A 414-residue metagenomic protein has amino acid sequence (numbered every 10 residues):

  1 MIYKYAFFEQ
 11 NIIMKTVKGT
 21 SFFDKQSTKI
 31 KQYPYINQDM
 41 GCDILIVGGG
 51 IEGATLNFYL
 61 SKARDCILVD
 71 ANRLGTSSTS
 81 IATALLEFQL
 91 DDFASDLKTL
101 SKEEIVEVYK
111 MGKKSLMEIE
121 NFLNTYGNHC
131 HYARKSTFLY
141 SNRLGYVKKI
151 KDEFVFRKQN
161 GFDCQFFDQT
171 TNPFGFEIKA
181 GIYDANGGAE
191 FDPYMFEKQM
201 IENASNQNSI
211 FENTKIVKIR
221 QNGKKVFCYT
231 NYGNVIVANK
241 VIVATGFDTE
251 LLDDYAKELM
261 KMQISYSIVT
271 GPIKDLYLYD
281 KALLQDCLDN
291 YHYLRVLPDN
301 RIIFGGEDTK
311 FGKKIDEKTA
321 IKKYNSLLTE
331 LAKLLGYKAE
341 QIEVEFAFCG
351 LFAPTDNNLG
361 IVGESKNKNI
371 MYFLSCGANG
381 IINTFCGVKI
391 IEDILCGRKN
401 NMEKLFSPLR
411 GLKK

Functional and structural regions predicted by a protein language model:
M1-I44: Extreme N-terminal leader/targeting segments of oxidoreductases
F7, I13-T20, K25-Q26, D92-L97 (+1 more regions): Flavin (FAD/FMN) cofactor-binding and adjacent substrate-gating region of FAD-dependent oxidoreductase domains
I44-L68: N-terminal Rossmann-like FAD-binding beta1-loop-alpha1 element of flavoenzymes
F58, Y126-A133, V235-I236, V243-D275 (+1 more regions): Active-site substrate-recognition segment that forms the wall of the catalytic cavity or substrate channel
A63-I81: Glycine-rich FAD pyrophosphate-binding loop
S77, I81-M111: Glycine-rich active-site loop/strand segments that organize a redox cofactor
I182-I236: Helical element adjacent to the flavin cofactor pocket in flavoenzyme catalytic cores
K333-K414: C-terminal catalytic lobe of FAD-dependent flavoproteins
